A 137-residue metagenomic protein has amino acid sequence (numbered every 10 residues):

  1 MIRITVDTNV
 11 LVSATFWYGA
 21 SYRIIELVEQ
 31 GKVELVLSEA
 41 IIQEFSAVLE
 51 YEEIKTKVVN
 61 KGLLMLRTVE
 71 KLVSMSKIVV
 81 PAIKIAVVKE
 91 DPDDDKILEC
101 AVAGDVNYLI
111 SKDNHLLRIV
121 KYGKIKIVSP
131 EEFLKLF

Functional and structural regions predicted by a protein language model:
M1-R3: Extreme N-terminal starter segment of soluble prokaryotic enzymes
V6, Y18, Y22-E52: PIN/NYN-family metal-dependent endoribonuclease catalytic core
T8, E39, K112-N114: Short secondary-structure boundary segments
V12-A14, V58, K84-E90: Short, flexible loop segments at the rims of nucleotide/cofactor-binding pockets, characterized by
G19, V36, V59, L63 (+3 more regions): Residues at secondary-structure transition points
E53-M75, V79-I85: Helix-adjacent hinge/juxtasegments
V73-Y108, N114: Active-site neighborhoods of divalent-metal-dependent phosphate/nucleic-acid chemistry enzymes
V102-I110, N114-F137: Acidic, PIN/NYN-like endoribonuclease modules and their adjacent C-terminal/linker elements
